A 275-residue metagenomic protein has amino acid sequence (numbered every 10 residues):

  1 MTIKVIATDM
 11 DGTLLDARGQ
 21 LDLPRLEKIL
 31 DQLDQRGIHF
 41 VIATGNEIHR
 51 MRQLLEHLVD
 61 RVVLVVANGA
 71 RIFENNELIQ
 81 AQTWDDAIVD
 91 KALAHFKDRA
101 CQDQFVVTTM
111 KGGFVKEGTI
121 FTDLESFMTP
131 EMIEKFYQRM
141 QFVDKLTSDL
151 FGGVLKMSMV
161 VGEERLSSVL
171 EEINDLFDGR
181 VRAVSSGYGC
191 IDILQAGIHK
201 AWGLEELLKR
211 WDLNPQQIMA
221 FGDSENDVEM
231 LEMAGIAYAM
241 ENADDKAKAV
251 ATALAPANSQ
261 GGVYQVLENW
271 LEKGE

Functional and structural regions predicted by a protein language model:
M1-V5, L23, I191-E275: Mg2+-dependent phosphoryl-transfer enzymes with acidic/Ser/Thr/Gly-rich catalytic loops
K4-G19: Asp-based phosphoryl-transfer active-site loop
L21-M128: Active-site phosphate-binding/coordination module
Q32, H95, E172-D175, K246: Alpha-helical scaffold elements within enzyme catalytic domains, especially in hydrolases
I48-R52, L166-S167, A201, D227-V228: Short, well-ordered alpha-helical microsegments
M51-L55, V169, I173, L231 (+2 more regions): Hydrophobic packing residues within well-ordered alpha-helices of enzyme cores
L58-D60, N68, L176-G179, M233-A234 (+1 more regions): Short, structured coil segments at secondary-structure junctions
Q102-Q104, T108-F221: Conserved acidic, metal-coordinating active-site core of Asp-based, Mg2+-dependent phosphoryl-transfer enzymes
